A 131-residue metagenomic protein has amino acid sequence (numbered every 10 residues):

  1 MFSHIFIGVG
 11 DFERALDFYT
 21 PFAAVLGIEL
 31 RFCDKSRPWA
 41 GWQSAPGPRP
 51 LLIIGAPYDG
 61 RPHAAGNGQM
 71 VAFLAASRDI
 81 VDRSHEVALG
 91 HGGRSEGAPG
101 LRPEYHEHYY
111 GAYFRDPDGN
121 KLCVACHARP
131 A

Functional and structural regions predicted by a protein language model:
M1, A64-G68, H106: Short glycine-enriched loop/turn motifs at secondary-structure junctions
M1-L16, V71, H127-A131: N-terminal beta-strand motif that seeds the catalytic metal site of vicinal oxygen chelate
I7-L51: Core segments of cupin and vicinal oxygen chelate
G10-R14, A72-A112, P117: Vicinal oxygen chelate
P38-A40, E104-Y105, P130: Short secondary-structure capping/turn micro-motifs that flank functional sites
A40, S44-R83: Long, continuous compositionally biased terminal/linker segments
K121-V124: Short glycine-/small-residue motifs
